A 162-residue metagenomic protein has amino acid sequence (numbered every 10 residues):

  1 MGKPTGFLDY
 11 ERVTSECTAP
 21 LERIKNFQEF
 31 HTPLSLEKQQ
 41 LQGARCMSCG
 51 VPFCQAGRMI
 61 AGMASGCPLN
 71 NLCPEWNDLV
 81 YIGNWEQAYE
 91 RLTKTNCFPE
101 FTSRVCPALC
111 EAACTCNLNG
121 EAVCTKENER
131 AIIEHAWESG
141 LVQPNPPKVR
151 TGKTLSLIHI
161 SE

Functional and structural regions predicted by a protein language model:
M1-T154: Ferredoxin-type iron-sulfur electron-transfer modules and their immediate structural context
S156-E162: Residue-level detector of conserved catalytic or cofactor/ligand-binding positions in enzyme active sites
